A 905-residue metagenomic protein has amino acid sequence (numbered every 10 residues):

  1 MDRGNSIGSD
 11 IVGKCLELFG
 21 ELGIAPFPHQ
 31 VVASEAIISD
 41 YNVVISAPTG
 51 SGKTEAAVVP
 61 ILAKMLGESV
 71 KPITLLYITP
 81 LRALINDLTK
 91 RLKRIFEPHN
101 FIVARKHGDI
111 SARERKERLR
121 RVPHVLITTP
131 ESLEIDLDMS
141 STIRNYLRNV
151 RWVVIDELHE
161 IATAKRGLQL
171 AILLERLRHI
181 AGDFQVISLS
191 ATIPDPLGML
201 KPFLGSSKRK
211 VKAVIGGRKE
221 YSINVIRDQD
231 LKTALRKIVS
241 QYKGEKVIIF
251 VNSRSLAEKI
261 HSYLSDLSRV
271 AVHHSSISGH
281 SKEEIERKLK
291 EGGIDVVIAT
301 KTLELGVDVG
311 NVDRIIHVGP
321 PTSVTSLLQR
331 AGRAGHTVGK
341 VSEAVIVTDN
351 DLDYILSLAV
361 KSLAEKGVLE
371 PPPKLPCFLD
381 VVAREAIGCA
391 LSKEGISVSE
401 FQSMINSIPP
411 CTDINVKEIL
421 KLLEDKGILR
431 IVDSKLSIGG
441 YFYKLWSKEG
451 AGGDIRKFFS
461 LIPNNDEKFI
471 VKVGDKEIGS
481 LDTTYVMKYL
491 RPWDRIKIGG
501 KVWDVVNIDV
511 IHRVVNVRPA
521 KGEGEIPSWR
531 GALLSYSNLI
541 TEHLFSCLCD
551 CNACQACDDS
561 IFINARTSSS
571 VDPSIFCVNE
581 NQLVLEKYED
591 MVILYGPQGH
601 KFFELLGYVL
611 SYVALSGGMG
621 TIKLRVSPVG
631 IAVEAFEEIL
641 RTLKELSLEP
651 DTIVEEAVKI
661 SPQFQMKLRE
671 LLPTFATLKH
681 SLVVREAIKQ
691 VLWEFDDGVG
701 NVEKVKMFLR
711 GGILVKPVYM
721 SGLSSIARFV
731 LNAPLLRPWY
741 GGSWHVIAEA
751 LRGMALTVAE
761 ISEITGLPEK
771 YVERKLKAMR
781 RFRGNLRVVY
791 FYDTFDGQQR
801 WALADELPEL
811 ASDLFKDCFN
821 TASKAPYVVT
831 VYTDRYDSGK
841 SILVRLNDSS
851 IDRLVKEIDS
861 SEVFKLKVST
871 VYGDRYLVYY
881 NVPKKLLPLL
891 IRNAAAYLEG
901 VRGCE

Functional and structural regions predicted by a protein language model:
D2-I11, C15-L16, P28-K393, S397-Y443 (+1 more regions): Helicase motor core with emphasis on the C-terminal RecA-like subdomain
A191-D195, I226-T233, K435-M487: A contiguous, basic/glycine-rich beta-loop/short-helix subdomain that forms a polymer-engagement track
A213-R218, S262, P376, F459-K472 (+1 more regions): Flexible hinge/switch segments at interdomain interfaces of large molecular machines
Y263, V270, S275-K282, I316-H317 (+6 more regions): Long, compositionally biased intrinsically disordered regions
Q402-N465, P527-S528, S535-E905: Extended, highly charged accessory segments
N465, Y489-L490, I496-K497: Short, well-ordered loop/turn sites that connect or cap secondary structure elements
K501-I508: Short beta-strand-centered aromatic/proline hotspots
D509-S528: Short, solvent-exposed secondary-structure boundary/capping segments
